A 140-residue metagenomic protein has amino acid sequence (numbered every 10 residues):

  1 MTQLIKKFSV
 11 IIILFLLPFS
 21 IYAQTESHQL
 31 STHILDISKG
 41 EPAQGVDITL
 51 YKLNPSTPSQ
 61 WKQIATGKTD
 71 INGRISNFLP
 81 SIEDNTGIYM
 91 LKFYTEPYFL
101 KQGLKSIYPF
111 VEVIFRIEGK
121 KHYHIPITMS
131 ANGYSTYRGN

Functional and structural regions predicted by a protein language model:
M1-V10: Bacterial N-terminal signal peptides that target proteins for export
I13-Q44, K52, Y134-N140: Beta-strand-rich domain onsets/edges
A23, T86-N140: Feature of secretome-associated and extracellular-like proteins
S38, N54-S56, P97: Solvent-exposed strand-loop boundary residues in beta-sheet-rich modules
Q44-I48, Y89: Short beta-strand/loop motifs in extracellular/secreted proteins, especially within beta-sandwich accessory domains
D47-I64: Short amphipathic beta-strand segments in non-cytosolic proteins
T69-P80: Glycine-centered loop-to-beta-strand initiation motif
S81-N85: Short, surface-exposed loop/turn segments at beta-strand-coil junctions that are enriched for proline with nearby
